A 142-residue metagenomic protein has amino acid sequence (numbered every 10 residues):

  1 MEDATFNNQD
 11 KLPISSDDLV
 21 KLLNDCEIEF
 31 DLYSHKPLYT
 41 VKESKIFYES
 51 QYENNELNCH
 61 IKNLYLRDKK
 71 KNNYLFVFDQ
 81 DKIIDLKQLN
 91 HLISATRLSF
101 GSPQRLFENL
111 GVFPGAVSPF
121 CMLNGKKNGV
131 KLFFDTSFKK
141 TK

Functional and structural regions predicted by a protein language model:
M1-K142: Extended, low-hydrophobicity, polar/charged segments
